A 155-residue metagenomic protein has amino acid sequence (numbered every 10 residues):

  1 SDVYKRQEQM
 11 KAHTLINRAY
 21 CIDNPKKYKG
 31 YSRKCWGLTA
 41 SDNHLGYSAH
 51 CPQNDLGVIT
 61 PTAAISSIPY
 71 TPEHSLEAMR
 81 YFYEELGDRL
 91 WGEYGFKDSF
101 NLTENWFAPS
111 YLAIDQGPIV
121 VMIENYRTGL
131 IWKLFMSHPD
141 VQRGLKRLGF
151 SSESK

Functional and structural regions predicted by a protein language model:
S1-D2: Positively charged, low-complexity/disordered segments
K5-K155: Ser/Thr/Asn(+Pro)-rich, low-complexity disordered segments
